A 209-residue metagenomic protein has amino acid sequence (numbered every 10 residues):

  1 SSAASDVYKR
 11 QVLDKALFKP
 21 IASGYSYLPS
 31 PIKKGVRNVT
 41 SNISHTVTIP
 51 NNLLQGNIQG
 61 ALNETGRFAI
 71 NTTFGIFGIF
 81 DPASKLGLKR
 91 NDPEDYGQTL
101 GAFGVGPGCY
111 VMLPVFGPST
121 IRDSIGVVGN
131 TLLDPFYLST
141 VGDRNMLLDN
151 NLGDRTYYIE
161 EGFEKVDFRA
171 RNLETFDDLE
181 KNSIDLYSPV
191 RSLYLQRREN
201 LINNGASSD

Functional and structural regions predicted by a protein language model:
S1-Y8: Short, small-residue-biased leader/transition segments that mark boundaries at the very start of proteins
K9-A16, I49: Hydrophobic alpha-helical transmembrane segments
V12, Q98, F103-D209: A structured, mid-to-C-terminal "fold-capping" secondary-structure block
K15, G35-S41: Short, surface-exposed glycine/acidic/tryptophan-bearing loops
A16-P31, L86, G97: Membrane interface segments of multi-pass transport proteins and intramembrane proteases
A22-R37, L54-Q59, R67: Terminal hydrophobic membrane-targeting helix
P31-K34, I58-L62, S84-K85, I202-S207: Surface-exposed patches in mature extracellular/periplasmic domains of secreted proteins
N42-I121: Mid-length scaffold segments of soluble, non-membrane domains
